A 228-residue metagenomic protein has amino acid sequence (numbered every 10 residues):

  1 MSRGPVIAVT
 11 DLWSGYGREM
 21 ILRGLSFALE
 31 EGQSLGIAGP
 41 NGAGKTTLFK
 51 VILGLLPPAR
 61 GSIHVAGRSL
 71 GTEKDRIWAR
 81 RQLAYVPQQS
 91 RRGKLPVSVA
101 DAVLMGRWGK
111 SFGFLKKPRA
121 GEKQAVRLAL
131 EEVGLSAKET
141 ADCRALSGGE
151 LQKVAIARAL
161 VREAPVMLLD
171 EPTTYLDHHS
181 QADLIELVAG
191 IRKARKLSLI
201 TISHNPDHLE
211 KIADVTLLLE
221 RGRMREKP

Functional and structural regions predicted by a protein language model:
A38-P40: The feature captures the beta-strand-to-loop junction immediately N-terminal to the Walker
L53: Helix-to-loop junction immediately C-terminal to a conserved catalytic motif
G61-G71, A79: Conserved ABC transporter NBD signature motif
R119-K138: Conserved ABC ATPase "signature" region
D142-L146, E150: Conserved ABC ATPase signature
M167-D170: Catalytic Walker B motif of ABC-type/P-loop ATPase nucleotide-binding domains
S203-H204: H-loop/switch region of ABC-family ATPase nucleotide-binding domains
